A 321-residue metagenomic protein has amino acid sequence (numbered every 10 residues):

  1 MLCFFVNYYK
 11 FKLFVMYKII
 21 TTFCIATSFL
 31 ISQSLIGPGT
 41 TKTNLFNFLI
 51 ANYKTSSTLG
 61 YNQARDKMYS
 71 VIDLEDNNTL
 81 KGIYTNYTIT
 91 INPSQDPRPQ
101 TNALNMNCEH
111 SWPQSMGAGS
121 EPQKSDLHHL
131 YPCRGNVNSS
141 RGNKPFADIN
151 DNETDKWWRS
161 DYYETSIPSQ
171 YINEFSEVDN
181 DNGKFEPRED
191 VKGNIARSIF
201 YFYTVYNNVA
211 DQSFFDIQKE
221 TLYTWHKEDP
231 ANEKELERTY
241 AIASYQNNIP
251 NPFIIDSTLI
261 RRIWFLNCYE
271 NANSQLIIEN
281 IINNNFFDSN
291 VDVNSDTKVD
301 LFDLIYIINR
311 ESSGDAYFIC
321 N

Functional and structural regions predicted by a protein language model:
M1-V15: Short, Lys/Arg-enriched N-terminal segments with co-localized hydrophobic residues within the first ~10-30 amino acids
Y17-S28: Sec-dependent N-terminal signal peptides
Q33-I89, R262-L266: N-terminal module-boundary/linker segments of secreted carbohydrate-active enzymes
K42, F46, Y131, A196 (+4 more regions): Extracytoplasmic/secreted envelope proteins and their assembly/folding machinery, especially bacterial periplasmic
G60-A64, A210-I217, C320: Surface-exposed patches in mature extracellular/periplasmic domains of secreted proteins
R98-N107, S111-Y269: Domain-level detector of nuclease and nuclease-like folds in predominantly extracellular/periplasmic contexts
Y269-F287, D296-N321: Alpha-helical segments with a strong preference for the paired helices of cellulosomal dockerin domains
